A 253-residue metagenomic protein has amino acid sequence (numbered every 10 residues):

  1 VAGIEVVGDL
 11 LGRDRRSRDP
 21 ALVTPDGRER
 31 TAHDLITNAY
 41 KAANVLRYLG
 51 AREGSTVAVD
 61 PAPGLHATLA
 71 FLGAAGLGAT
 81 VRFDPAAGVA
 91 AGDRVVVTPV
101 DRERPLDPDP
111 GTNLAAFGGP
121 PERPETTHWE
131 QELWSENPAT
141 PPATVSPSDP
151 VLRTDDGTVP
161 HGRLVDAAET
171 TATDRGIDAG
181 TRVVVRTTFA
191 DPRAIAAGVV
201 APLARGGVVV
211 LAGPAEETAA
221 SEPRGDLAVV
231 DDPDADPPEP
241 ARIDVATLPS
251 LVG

Functional and structural regions predicted by a protein language model:
V1-A21, T140-S146: A short N-terminal helical cap/helix-turn-helix that marks the beginning of AMP-binding/adenylate-forming
I4, R15, R28, P121 (+1 more regions): Flexible coil/turn residues that form the inter-helical turn or adjacent wing/linker of helix-turn-helix
D14-R16, G50-R52, G88-D93, P108-D109 (+2 more regions): Flexible, charged surface loops at secondary-structure boundaries
R18-G50, P63, R153-G176: Conserved AMP-binding/adenylate-forming core of the ANL superfamily
G27, D34, A43-D84, A179-A201: Conserved AMP-binding/adenylate-forming
A58-V59, A67-F71, A75-R102, G207-S221: Short beta-strand->loop structural element characteristic of the AMP-binding/adenylate-forming
R94-R175, L227-A228, D232-G253: ANL superfamily adenylate-forming
A168-R182, F189-P249: Conserved AMP-binding/adenylation subdomain of ANL enzymes
